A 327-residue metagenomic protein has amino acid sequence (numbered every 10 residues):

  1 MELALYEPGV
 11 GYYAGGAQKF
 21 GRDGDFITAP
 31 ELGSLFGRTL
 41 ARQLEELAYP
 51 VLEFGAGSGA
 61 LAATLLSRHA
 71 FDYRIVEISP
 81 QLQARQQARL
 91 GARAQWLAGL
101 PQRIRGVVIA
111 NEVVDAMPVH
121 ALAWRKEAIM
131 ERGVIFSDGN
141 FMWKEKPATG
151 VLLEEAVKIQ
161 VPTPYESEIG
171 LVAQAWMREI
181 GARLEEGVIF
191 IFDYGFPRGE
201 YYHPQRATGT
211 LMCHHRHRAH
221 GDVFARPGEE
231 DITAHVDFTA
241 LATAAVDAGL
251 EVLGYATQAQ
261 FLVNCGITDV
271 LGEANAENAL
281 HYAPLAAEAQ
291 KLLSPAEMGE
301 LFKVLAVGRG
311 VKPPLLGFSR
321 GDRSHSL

Functional and structural regions predicted by a protein language model:
M1-I104, L122, Q260, D269 (+1 more regions): Rossmann-like AdoMet
A4, V108, L241: A residue-level signal for conserved active-site and pocket-lining positions in enzyme catalytic cores
F36, V108, D193: Conserved RecA-like P-loop NTPase ATPase core
V51, I75, I109-A110, I191: Generic enzyme active-site microenvironment
F54, I78, V113-A116, Y194: Generic detector of well-ordered alpha-helical packing
Q102-K126, S167-L171, A175, E179-F190: A short SAM/SAH-binding and catalytic strip from SAM-dependent methyltransferases
I109-V157, P204-H214: A mobile, often basic/glycine-rich helix-loop segment that functions as the active-site lid/recognition loop
E155-L327: Long, Lys/Arg- and hydrophobic-enriched amphipathic alpha-helices
